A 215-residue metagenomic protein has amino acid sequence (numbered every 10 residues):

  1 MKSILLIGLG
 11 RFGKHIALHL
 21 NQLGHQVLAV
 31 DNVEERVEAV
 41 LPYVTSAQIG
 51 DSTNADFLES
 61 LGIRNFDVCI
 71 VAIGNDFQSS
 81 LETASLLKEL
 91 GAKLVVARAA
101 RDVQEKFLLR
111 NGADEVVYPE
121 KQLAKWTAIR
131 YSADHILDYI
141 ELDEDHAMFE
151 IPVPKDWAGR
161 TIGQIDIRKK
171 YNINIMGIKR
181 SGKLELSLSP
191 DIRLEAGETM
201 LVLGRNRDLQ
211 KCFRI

Functional and structural regions predicted by a protein language model:
M1-I215: Cytosolic regulatory regions of ion transport systems
